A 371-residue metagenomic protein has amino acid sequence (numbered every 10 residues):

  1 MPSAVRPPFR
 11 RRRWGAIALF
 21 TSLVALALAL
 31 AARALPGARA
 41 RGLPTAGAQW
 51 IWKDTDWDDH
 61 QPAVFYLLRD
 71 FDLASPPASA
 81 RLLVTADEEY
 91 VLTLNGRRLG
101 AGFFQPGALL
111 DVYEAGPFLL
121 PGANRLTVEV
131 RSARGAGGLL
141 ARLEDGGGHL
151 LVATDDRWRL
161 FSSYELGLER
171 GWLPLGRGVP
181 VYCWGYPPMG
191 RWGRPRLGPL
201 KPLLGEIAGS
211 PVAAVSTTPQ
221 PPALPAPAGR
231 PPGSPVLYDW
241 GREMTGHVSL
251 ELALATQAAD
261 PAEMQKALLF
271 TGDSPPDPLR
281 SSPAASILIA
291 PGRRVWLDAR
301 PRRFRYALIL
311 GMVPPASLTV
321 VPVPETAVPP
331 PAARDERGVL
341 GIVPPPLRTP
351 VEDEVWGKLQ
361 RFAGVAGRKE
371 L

Functional and structural regions predicted by a protein language model:
M1-R11: N-terminal Lys/Arg-rich, disordered targeting/topogenic segments
W14-L371: Extracellular/oxidizing-compartment recognition motifs
